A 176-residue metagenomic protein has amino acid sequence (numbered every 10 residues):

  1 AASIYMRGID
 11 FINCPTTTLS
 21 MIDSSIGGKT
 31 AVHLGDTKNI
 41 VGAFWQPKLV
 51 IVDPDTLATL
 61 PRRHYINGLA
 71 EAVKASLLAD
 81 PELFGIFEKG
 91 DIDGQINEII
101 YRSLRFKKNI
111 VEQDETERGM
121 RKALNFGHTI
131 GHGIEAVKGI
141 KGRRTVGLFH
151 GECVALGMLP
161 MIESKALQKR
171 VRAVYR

Functional and structural regions predicted by a protein language model:
A2-G90: A glycine/threonine-rich phosphate-anchoring loop and its flanking beta-alpha core in nucleotide/phosphate-binding
I86-R176: Active-site segments that bind and position negatively charged phosphate/pyrophosphate groups
